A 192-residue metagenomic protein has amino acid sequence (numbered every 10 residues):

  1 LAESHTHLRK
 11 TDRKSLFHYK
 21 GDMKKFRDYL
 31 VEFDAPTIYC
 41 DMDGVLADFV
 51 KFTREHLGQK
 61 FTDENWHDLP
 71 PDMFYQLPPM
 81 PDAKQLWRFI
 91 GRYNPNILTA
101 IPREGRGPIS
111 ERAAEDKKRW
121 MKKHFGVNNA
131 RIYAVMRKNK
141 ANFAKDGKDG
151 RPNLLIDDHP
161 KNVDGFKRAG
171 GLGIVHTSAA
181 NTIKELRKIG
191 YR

Functional and structural regions predicted by a protein language model:
L1-T37, K145: Intrinsically disordered, compositionally biased, charge-dense segments
V31-R192: Catalytic phosphate/metal-binding cores of nucleic-acid and nucleotide-processing enzymes, i.e., regions that mediate
